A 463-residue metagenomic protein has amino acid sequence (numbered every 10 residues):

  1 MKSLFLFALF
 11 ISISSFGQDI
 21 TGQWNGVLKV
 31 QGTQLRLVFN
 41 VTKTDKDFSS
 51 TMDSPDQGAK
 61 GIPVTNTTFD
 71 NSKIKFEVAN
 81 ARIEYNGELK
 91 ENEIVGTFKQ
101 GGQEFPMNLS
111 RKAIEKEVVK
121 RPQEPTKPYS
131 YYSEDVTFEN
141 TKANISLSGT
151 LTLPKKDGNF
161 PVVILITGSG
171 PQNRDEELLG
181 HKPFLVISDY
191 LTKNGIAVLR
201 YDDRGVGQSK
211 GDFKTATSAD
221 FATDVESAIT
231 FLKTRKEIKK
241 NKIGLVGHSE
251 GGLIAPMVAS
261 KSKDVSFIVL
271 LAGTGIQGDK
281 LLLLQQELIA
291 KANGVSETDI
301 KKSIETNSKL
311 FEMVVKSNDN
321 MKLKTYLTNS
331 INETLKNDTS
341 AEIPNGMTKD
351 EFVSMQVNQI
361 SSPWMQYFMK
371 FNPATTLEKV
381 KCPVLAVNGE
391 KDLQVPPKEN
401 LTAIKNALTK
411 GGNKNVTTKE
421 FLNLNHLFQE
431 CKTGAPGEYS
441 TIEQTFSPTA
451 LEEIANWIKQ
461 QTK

Functional and structural regions predicted by a protein language model:
Q18-K90, V95-Q103, S130-Y131, F184: Central antiparallel beta-sheet cores of small beta-barrel/beta-sandwich binding domains
I114-G158: N-terminal cap/lid segment of alpha/beta-hydrolase-fold proteins
N159-S169: Short beta-strand element of the alpha/beta-hydrolase
E177-V198: Short amphipathic alpha-helix adjacent to the substrate-entry channel of hydrolases
T215-K236: Alpha/beta-hydrolase active-site loop
E237-S249: Alpha/beta-hydrolase fold nucleophile elbow
L271-E378: Accessory cap/linker subdomain of secreted extracellular hydrolases
V380, A386-N388: Short beta-strand/loop motif that positions the catalytic acidic residue of the alpha/beta-hydrolase fold
